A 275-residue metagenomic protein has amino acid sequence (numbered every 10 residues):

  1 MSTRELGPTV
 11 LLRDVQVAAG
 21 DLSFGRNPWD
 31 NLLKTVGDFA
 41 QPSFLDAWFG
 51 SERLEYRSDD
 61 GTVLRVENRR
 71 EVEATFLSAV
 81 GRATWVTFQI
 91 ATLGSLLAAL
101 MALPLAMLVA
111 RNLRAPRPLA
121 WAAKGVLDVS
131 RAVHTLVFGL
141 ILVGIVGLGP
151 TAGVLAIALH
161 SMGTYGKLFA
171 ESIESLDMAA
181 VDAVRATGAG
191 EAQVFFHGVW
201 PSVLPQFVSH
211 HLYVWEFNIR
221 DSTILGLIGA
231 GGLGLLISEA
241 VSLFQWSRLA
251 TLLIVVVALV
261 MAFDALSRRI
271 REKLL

Functional and structural regions predicted by a protein language model:
M1-L96, L108, N112-A115: N-terminal, non-cleaved signal-anchor transmembrane helix
E73, L77, G81, W85 (+6 more regions): Alpha-helical membrane-protein architecture signal
R82-Q89, L105-F138: Cytoplasmic-entry segments and transmembrane alpha-helices of multi-pass inner-membrane transporters
M101-L105, A152, L159-I173, D177-V181 (+3 more regions): Membrane-embedded alpha-helices of multi-pass transport/permease systems
K124-A158: Generic hydrophobic transmembrane alpha-helix motif, especially the helices
G144, R220-V256, K273-L275: Glycine-rich helix-loop "coupling/hinge" segments at transmembrane-helix boundaries in multipass transporters
L176-A179, A183-Q193, H197-V203, A230: Short helix-to-coil transition segments within interhelical loops that connect adjacent transmembrane helices
E191-L225, S247-L259, F263, S267: Transmembrane alpha-helices
